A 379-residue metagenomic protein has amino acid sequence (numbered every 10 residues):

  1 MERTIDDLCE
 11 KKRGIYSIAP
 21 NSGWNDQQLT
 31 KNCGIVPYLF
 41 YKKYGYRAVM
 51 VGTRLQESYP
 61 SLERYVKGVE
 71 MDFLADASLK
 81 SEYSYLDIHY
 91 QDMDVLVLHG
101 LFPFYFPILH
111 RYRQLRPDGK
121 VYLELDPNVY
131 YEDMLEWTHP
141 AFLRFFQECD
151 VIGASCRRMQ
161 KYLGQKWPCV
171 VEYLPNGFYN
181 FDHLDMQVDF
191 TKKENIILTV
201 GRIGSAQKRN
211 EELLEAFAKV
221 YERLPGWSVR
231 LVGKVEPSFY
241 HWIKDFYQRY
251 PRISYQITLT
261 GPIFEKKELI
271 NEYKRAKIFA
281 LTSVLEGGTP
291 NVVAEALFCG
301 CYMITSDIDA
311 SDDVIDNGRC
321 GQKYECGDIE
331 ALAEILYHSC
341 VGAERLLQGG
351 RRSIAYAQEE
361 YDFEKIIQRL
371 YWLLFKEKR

Functional and structural regions predicted by a protein language model:
L115, N128, M134-I152: Membrane-proximal helix-turn-helix segments that form the acceptor-binding/catalytic region of lipid-linked
Q147-D185: Donor nucleotide-sugar binding/catalytic pocket of nucleotide-sugar-dependent glycosyltransferases
D189-K208, L214-F217, R230: Conserved donor-binding/catalytic core segment of Leloir-type glycosyltransferases
W242-I263: Nucleotide-activated donor-binding/catalytic signature segment of Leloir-type glycosyltransferases, i.e., the conserved
P262, I270-A276: Short alpha-helical donor nucleotide-sugar binding micro-motif in glycosyltransferases
K274-G288, C301: Acidic donor-binding loop of glycosyltransferase active sites
V293, Y302-T305: Short hydrophobic beta-strand element within catalytic cores of glycosyltransferases and related nucleotide-activated
N317-G318, Q322-I329, H338-E344: Conserved acidic donor-binding segment of nucleotide-sugar-dependent glycosyltransferases
